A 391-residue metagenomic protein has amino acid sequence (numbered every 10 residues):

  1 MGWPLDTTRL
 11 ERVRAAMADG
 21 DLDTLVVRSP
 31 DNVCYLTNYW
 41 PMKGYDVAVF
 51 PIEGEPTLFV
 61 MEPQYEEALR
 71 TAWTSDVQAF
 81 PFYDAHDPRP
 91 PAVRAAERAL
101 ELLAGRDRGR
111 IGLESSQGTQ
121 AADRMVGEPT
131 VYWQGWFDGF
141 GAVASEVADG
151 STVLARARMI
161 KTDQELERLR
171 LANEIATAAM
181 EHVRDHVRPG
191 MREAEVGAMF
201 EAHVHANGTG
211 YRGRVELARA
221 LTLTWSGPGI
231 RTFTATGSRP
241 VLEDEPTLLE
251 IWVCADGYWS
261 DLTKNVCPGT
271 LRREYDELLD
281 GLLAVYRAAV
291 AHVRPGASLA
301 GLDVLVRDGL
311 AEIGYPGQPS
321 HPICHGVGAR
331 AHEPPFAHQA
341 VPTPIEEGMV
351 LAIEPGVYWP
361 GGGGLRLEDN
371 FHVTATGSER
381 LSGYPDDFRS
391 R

Functional and structural regions predicted by a protein language model:
M1-R391: Active-site neighborhoods and metal-handling regions in enzymes and metal-associated proteins
